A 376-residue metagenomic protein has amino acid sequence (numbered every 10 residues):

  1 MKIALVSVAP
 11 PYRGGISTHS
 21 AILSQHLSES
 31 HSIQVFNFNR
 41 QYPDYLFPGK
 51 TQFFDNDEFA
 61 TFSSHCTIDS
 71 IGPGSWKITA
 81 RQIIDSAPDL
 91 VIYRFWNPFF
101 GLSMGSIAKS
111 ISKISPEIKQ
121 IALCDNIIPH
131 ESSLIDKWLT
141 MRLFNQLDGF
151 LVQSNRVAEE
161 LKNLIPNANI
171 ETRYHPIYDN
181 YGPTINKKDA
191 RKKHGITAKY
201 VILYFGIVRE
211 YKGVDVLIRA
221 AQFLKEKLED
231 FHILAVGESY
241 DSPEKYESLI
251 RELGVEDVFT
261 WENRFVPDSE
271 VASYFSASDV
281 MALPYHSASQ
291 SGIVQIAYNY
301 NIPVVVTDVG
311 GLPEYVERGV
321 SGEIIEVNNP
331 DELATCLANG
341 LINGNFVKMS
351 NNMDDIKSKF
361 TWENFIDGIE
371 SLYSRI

Functional and structural regions predicted by a protein language model:
S7-R13, Q25-D85, V157, K162 (+1 more regions): N-terminal strand-loop element at the rim of the active site of nucleotide-sugar-dependent glycosyltransferases
S133, K162, P176-K193, I376: Acidic anion/phosphate-binding donor-loop and adjacent secondary structure in glycosyltransferase catalytic cores
I196-K212, I218-A221, L234: Conserved donor-binding/catalytic core segment of Leloir-type glycosyltransferases
E244-F265, S269: Nucleotide-activated donor-binding/catalytic signature segment of Leloir-type glycosyltransferases, i.e., the conserved
S273-S289, I302: Acidic donor-binding loop of glycosyltransferase active sites
L283, A297, P303-V306, V316: Short hydrophobic beta-strand element within catalytic cores of glycosyltransferases and related nucleotide-activated
I296, V309-G319, E323-I324: Short acidic/histidine- and often glycine-rich active-site loop of Leloir-type glycosyltransferases that engages
R318-G319, E323-P330, A338-N345: Conserved acidic donor-binding segment of nucleotide-sugar-dependent glycosyltransferases
